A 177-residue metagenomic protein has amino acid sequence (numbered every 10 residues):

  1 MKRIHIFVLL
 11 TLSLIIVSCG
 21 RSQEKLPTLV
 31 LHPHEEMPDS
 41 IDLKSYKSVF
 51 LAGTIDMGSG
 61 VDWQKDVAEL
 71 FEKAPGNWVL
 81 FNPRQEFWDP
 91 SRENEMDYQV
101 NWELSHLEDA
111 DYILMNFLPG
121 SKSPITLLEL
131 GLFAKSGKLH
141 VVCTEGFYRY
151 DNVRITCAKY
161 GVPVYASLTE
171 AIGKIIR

Functional and structural regions predicted by a protein language model:
M1-V8: Bacterial N-terminal signal peptides that target proteins for export
V8-I15: Bacterial N-terminal signal peptides
C19-R177: Conserved catalytic or regulatory cores that recognize and/or transform ribose-phosphate-containing ligands
